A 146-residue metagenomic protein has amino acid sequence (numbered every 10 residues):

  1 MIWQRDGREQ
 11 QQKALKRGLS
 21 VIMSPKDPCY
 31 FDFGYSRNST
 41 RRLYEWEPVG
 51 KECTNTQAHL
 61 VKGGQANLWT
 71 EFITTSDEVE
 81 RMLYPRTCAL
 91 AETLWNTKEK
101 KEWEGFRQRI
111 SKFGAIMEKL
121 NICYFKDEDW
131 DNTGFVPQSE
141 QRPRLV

Functional and structural regions predicted by a protein language model:
M1-V146: Substrate-binding groove of N-acetylhexosamine-processing glycoside hydrolases
